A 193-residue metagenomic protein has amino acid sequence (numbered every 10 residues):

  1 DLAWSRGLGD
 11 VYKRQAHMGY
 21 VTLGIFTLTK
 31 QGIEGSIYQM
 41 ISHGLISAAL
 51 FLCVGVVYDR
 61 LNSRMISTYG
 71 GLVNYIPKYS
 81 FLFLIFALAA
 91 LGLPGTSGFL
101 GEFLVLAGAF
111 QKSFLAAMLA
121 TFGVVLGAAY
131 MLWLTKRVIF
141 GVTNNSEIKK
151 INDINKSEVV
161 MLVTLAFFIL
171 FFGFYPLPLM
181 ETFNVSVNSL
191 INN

Functional and structural regions predicted by a protein language model:
D1-Y12: Single conserved hydrophobic/aromatic residue that forms the stacking wall/gate of nucleotide- or nucleobase-binding
K13-H17, V21, I46-G127, K149-F168: Interfacial and helix-entry/exit segments of alpha-helical transmembrane bundles in multi-pass inner-membrane proteins
T22-E34, V56: Glycine- and aromatic-enriched membrane alpha-helices
T27-L28, N62, G173-P176: Short helix-capping/hinge motifs at transmembrane helix termini and TM-loop junctions
Q31, L100-A109, M180-S186: Membrane-interface helix termini and inter-helical loops of multi-pass transporters
G35-M40: Non-cytosolic membrane-interface motifs at loop->transmembrane helix junctions
H43: Conserved phosphate-interacting/catalytic interface
I76-K78, M131-N193: Cytoplasmic/organellar membrane-interface segments at the starts of transmembrane helices in multi-pass inner-membrane
